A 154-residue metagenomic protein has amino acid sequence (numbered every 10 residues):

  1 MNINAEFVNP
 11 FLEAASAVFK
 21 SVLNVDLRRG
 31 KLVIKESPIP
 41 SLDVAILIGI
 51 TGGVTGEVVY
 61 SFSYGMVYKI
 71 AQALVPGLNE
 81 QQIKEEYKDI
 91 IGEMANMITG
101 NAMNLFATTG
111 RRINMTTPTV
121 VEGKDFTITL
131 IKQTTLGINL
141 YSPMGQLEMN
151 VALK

Functional and structural regions predicted by a protein language model:
M1-K154: N-terminal auxiliary interaction/assembly segments of multi-subunit proteins
